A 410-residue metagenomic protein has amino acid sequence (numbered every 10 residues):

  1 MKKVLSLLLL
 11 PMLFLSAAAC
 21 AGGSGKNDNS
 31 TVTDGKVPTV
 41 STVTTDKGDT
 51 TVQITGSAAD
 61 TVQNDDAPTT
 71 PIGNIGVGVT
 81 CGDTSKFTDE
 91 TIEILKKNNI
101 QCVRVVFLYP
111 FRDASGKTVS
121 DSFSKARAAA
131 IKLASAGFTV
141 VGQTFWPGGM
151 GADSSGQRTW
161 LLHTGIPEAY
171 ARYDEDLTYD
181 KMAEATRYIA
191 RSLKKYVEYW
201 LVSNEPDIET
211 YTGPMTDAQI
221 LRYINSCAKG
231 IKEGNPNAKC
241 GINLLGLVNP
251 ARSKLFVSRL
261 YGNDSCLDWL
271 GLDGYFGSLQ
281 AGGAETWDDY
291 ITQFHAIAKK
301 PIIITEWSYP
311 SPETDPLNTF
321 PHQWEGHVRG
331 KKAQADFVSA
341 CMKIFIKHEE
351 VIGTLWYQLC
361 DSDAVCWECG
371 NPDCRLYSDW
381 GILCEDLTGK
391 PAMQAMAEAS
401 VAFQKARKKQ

Functional and structural regions predicted by a protein language model:
S16-A19: C-terminal motif of bacterial Sec signal peptides marking the signal peptidase cleavage site
A21-K47: Short, low-complexity, disordered segments immediately C-terminal to signal peptides in bacterial exported proteins
A67-K181, L201: N-terminal substrate-binding region of glycoside hydrolase catalytic domains
T80-T84, L108, F145-P147, E205 (+4 more regions): Active-site beta-loop-alpha junctions enriched in small/polar residues
D83-L95, M182-I189, P250-L260, V338-I344: Short, acidic/polar
G116, S122-F123, S155-L267, S278-D289 (+4 more regions): Active-site cleft segment of glycoside hydrolase catalytic domains centered on the general acid/base Glu
L260-P321, M342-I346, V351: Glycoside hydrolase catalytic-domain groove-lining segments
T314, T319-F320, L355-Q410: Aromatic-rich peripheral "rim/lid" segments of glycoside hydrolase catalytic domains that contact and position glycan
